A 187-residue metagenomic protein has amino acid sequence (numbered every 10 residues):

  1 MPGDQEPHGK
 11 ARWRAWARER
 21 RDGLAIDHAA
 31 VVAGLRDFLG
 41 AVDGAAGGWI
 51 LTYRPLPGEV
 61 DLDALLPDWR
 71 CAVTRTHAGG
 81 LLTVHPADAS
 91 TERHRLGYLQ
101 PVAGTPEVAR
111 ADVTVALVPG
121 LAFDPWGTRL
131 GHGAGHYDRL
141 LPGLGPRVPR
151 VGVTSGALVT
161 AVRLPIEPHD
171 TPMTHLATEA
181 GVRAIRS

Functional and structural regions predicted by a protein language model:
M1-W13, E19-G23, V102-E107, A111-A116 (+2 more regions): Surface-exposed, charge/polar-rich loops and edge strands
P2-D112: N-terminal active-site beta-alpha-beta segment that forms phosphate/nucleotide-binding and substrate-recognition loops
G44-A45, D88-T91, A122-F123, P146-V151: N-terminal start-of-chain detector that recognizes signal peptides and the immediate post-cleavage beginning
Y53, T74, V118-P119, G152-T154: Short beta-strand segments
P55, L121, G181: Flexible loop residues that form catalytic and substrate-binding hotspots at small-molecule/glycan-binding clefts
P57-E59, A78, F123, Y137 (+1 more regions): Alpha-helix N-cap/helix-start and coil->helix boundary motif
G133: Short polar/charged helix/loop
